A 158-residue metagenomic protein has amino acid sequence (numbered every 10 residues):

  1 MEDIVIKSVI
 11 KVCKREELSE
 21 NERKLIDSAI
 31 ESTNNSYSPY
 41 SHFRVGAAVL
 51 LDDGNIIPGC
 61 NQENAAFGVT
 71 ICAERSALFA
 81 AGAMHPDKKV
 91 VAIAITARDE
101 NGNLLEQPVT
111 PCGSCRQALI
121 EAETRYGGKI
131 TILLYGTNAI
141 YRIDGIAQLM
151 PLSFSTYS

Functional and structural regions predicted by a protein language model:
M1-D27: Short, compositionally biased leader-like segments
D27-N34: Short Pro/Gly-enriched beta-strand edge/turn motifs at strand-loop
S38-S41: Short loop/turn motifs at secondary-structure junctions and domain boundaries
R44-L51: Short beta-strand scaffold segments in enzyme catalytic cores
P58-S158: Zn2+-dependent cytidine deaminase-like catalytic core
